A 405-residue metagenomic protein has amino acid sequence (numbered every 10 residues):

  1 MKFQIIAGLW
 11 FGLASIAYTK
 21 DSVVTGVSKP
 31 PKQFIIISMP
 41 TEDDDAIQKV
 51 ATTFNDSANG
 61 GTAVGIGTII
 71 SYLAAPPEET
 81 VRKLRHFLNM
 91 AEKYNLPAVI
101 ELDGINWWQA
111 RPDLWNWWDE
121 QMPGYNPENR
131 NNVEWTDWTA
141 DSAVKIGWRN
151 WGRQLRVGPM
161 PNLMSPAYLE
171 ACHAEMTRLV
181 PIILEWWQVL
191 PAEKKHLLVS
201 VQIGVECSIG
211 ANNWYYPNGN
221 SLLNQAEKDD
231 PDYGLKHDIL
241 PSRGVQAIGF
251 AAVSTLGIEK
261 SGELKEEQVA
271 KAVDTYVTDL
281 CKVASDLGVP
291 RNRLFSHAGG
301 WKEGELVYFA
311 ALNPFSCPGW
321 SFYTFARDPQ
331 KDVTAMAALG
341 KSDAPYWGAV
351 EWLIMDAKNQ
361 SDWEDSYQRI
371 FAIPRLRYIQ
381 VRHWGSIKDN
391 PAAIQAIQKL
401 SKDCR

Functional and structural regions predicted by a protein language model:
I6-A14: Bacterial N-terminal signal peptides
A17-T19: Boundary at the C-terminal end of the N-terminal hydrophobic targeting segment
K29-I36, A63-G67, N95-V99, L198-Q202 (+4 more regions): Structural preference for beta-strand elements that scaffold enzyme active sites
S38-E42, G67-E79, R156-R178, E259-D274 (+3 more regions): The substrate-binding groove and active-site-proximal loops of carbohydrate-active enzymes, especially glycoside
D43-S57, P76-F87, L169-W187, Q268-K282 (+4 more regions): Well-ordered, non-membrane alpha-helical segments in soluble/globular domains
I47-N150, W186, V277-A284: Aromatic-lined substrate-binding rim segments of carbohydrate-active enzymes
N95-A110, F315-R405: Substrate-binding cleft of secreted/luminal carbohydrate-active enzymes
N129-V307: Polysaccharide-binding and catalytic clefts of secreted carbohydrate-active enzymes
